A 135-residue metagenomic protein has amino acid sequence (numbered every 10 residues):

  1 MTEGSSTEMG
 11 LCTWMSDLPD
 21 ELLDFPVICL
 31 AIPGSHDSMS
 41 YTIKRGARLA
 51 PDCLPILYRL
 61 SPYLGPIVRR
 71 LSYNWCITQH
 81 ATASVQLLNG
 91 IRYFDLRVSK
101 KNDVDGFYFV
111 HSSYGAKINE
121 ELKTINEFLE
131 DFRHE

Functional and structural regions predicted by a protein language model:
M1-N89, N102-E120, T124-F132: Long, acidic (Asp/Glu-rich), low-complexity accessory segments flanking structured domains
R92: Extracytoplasmic glycan-interaction modules
V98: A cross-family signal for N-terminal binding/gating loops and helix N-caps that shape access to the active site
E135: Active-site-proximal binding-pocket segments
